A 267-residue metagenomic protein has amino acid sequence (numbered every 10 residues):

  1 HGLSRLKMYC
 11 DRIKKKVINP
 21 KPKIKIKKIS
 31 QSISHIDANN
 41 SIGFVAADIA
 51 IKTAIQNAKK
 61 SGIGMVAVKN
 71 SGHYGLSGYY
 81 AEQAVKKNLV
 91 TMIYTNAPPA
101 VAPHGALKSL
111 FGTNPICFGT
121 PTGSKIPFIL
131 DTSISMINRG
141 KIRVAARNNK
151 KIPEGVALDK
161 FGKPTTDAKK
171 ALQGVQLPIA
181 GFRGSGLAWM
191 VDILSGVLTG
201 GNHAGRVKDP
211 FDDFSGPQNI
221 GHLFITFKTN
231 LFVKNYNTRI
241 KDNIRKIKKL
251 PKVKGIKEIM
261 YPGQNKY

Functional and structural regions predicted by a protein language model:
G2-I55: Active-site cofactor/substrate anionic-group-binding motifs, chiefly glycine- and Lys/Arg-rich phosphate-binding loops
S30-I33, K60-G64, K86-V90, G112-P115 (+5 more regions): Short coil/turn connectors at secondary-structure junctions
I36-A38, K59, M65-N70, T91-T95 (+4 more regions): General beta-strand structural signal in soluble alpha/beta enzymes
D48, K52, Q56-N96: A glycine-rich phosphate/pyrophosphate-binding beta-strand-loop-alpha-helix module
V101-K169: Phosphate/diphosphate-binding glycine-rich loops and adjacent basic-rich segments that engage nucleotide
K150-H203, P210-F211: Secondary-shell segments that build the walls of catalytic and ion/ligand-binding clefts
L198, H203-Y267: Catalytic-core signal marking the mid-to-C-terminal active-site face
